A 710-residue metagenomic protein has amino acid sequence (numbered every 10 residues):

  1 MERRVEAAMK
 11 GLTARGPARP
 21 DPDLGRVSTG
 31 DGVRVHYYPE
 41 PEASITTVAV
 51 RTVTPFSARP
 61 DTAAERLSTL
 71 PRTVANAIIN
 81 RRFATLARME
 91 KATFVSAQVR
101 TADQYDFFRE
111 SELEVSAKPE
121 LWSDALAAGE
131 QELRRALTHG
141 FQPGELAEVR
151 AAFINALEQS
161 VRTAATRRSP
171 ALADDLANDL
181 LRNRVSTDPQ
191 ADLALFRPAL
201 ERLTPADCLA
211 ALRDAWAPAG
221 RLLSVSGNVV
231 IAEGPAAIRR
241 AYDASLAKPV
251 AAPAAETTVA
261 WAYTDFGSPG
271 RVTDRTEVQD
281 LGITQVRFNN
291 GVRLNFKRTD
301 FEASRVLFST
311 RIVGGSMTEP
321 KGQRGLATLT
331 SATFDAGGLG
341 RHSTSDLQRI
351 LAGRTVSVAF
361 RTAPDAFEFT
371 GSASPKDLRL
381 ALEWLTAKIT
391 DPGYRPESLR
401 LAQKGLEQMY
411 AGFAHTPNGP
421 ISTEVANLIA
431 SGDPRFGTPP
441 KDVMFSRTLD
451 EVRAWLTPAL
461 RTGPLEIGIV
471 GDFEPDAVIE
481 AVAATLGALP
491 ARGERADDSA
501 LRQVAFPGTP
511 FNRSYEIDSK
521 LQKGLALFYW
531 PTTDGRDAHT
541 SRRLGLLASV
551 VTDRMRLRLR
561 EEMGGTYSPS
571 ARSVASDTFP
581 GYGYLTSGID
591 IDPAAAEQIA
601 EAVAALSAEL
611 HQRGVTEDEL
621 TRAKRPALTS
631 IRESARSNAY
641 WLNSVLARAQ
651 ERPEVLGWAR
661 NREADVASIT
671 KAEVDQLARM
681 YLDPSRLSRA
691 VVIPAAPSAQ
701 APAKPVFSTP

Functional and structural regions predicted by a protein language model:
M1, E42-L67, F83-P205, G220-G227 (+9 more regions): M16 family metallopeptidases and their MPP-like homologs
M1-I45, H139, A151-R162, A236-W261 (+4 more regions): An aromatic/glycine/proline-enriched structural segment found at the starts of mature extracellular/organellar domains
Y38-E40, A102-Y105, R275-T276, T284-V286 (+5 more regions): Replace "in large, NTP-powered and nucleic-acid-processing enzymes" with "in large, NTP-powered factors and other
D61, S68-N76, V278-Q279, L557: Long, His/Glu/Asp-enriched segments that create or flank divalent metal/ion-associated functional microenvironments
L195-A255: Extended, hydrophobic interaction surfaces within ordered domains
W261-L281: Edge strands and adjacent loops of beta-rich recognition modules
T276-V306: N- or domain-start disorder-to-order transition segments that initiate the globular core
